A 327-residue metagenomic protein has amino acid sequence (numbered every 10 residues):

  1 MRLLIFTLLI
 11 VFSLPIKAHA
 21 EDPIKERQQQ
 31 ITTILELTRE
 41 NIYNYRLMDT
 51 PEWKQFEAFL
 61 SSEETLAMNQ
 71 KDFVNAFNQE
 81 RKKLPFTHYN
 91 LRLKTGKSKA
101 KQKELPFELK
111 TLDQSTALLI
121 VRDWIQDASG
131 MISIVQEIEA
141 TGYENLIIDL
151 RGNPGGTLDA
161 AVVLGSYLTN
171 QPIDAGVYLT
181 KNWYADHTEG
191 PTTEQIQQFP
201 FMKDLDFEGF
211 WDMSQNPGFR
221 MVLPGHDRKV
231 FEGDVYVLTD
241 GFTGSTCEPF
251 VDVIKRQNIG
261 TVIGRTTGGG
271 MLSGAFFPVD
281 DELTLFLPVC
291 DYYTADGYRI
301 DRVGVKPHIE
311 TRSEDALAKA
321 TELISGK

Functional and structural regions predicted by a protein language model:
L3-L14: Sec-dependent N-terminal signal peptides
A18-A20: Boundary at the C-terminal end of the N-terminal hydrophobic targeting segment
Q28-L35, R39, E57, S61 (+8 more regions): Extracytoplasmic/secreted envelope proteins and their assembly/folding machinery, especially bacterial periplasmic
L35-L47, A58-T65, N78-Y89, Q136-Y143 (+4 more regions): Sec-exported extracytoplasmic/periplasmic mature domains
E40-L47, Q126-S129, A295: Short, solvent-exposed loop/turn elements at domain surfaces
Y43-Q114: Extended, small/polar residue-biased N-terminal targeting/export presequences and adjacent propeptide/linker tracts
K94-D280: Cleft-lining beta-strand/loop regions that shape enzyme active-site pockets
G269-A318: C-terminal regions of proteins
